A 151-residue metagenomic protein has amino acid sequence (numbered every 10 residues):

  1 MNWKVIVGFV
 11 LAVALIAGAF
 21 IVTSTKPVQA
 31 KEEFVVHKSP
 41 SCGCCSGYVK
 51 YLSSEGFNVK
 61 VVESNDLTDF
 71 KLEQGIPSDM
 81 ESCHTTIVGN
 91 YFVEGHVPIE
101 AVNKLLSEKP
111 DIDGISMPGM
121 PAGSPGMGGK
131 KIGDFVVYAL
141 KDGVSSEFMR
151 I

Functional and structural regions predicted by a protein language model:
M1-V5: Positively charged n-region of N-terminal signal peptides that target proteins for export
V7-F20: Hydrophobic membrane-insertion alpha-helices, especially the h-region of bacterial N-terminal signal peptides
F20-V28: Hydrophobic single-pass membrane-insertion segments
P27-E55: Local sequence-structure signature of Cys/Sec-based thiol-disulfide redox active-site neighborhoods
N58: Residue-level detector of anion-binding/catalytic polar loops
V61-E63: A structural preference for short, hydrophobic beta-strand core positions in alpha/beta folds
D66-Q74: N-terminal post-signal-peptidase region of extra-cytosolic proteins
E73, D79-I151: Thiol/selenol-based redox catalytic cores and closely related redox-interacting motifs
